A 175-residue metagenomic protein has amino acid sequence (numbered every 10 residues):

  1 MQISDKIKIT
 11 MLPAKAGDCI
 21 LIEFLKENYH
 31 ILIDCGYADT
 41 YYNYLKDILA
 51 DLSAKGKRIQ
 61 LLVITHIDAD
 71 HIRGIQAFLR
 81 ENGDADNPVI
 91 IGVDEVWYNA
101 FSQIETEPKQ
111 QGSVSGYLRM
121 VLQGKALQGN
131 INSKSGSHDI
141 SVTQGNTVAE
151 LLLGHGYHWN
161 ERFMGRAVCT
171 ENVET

Functional and structural regions predicted by a protein language model:
Q2-I7, F78-T175: Flexible, acidic/histidine-containing loops and adjacent segments that form or flank the divalent-metal
Q2-R58: Conserved beta-strand hairpin/beta-sheet module of binuclear metal-dependent hydrolase folds, prominently
A16-D18, D39, I67-R73, Q103-E105: Active-site environment of divalent metal-dependent phosphoester hydrolases
L21-I22, H71-A77, E107-Q110: A short acidic (Asp/Glu
C35-G36, L62, F101: Short strand-loop junctions, especially beta-strand C-caps/beta-turns that link beta-sheets to coils or alpha-helices
Y42-V96: Active-site metal-binding motif and surrounding structural segment of the metallo-beta-lactamase
